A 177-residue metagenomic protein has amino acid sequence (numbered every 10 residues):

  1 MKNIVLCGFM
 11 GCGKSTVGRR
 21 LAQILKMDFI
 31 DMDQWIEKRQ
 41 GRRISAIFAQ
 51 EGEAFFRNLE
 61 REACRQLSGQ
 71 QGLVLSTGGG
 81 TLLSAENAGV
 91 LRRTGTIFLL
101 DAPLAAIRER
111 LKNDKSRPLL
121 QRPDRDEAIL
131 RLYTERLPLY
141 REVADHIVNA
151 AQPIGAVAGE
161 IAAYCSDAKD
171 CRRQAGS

Functional and structural regions predicted by a protein language model:
L6: Hydrophobic anchor at the beta1->P-loop junction of P-loop NTPases
F9: P-loop (Walker A) phosphate-binding loop of NTP-binding proteins
S15: Walker A/P-loop
R20, I24, Q70, T134-S177: NTP-dependent small-molecule kinase module
D31-R92, S116-P118, L130, T134 (+1 more regions): ATP-dependent small-molecule kinase phosphotransfer cores that center on conserved nucleotide phosphate-binding segments
G79-T81, P103-A105, P153: Short glycine-rich anion-binding loops that position phosphate/pyrophosphate groups of nucleotides and phosphorylated
R93-P138: A glycine- and Lys/Arg-enriched "phosphate-lid" helix/loop adjacent to the NTP-binding pocket of small-molecule kinases
